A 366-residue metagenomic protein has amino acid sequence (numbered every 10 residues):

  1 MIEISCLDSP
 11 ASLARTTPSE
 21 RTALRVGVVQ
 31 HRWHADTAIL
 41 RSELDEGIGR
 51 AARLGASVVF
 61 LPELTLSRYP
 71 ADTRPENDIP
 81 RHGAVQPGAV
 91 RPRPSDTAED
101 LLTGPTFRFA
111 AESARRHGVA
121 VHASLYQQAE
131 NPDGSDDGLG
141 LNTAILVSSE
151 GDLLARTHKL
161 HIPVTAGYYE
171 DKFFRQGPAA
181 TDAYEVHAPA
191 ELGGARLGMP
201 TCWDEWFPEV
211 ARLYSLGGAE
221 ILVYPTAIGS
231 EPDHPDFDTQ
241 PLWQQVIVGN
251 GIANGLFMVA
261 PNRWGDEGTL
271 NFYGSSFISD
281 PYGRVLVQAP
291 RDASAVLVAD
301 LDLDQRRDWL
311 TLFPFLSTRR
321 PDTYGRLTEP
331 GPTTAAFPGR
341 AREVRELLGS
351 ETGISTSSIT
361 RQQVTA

Functional and structural regions predicted by a protein language model:
M1-V58, V223: N-terminal active-site segment of His-dependent metallophosphoesterases
I2, T37, R41-E150, L154-H158 (+2 more regions): Cys-nucleophile CN-hydrolase/nitrilase-fold catalytic domain and related Cys-dependent amidase chemistry that acts on
I2-A14, G249, F257-A366: C-terminal beta-strand edge segments of enzyme domains
E3-D8, E99, E112, A129-I221 (+3 more regions): Active-site catalytic loop in hydrolytic enzyme cores
V26, N142-L154, S279-P290: Short, glycine-anchored, charge-dense loop/turn motifs used at functional sites
H31, S149, K159, P189 (+3 more regions): Active-site donor-binding loop signature of nucleotide-sugar glycosyltransferases
E99-H122, R196, C202-V296: CN hydrolase (nitrilase-like) catalytic-core segments centered on the catalytic cysteine and neighboring Lys/Glu
A123-L125, N142-L146, E185-A188, S276-I278 (+1 more regions): Short beta-strand scaffold segments in enzyme catalytic cores
